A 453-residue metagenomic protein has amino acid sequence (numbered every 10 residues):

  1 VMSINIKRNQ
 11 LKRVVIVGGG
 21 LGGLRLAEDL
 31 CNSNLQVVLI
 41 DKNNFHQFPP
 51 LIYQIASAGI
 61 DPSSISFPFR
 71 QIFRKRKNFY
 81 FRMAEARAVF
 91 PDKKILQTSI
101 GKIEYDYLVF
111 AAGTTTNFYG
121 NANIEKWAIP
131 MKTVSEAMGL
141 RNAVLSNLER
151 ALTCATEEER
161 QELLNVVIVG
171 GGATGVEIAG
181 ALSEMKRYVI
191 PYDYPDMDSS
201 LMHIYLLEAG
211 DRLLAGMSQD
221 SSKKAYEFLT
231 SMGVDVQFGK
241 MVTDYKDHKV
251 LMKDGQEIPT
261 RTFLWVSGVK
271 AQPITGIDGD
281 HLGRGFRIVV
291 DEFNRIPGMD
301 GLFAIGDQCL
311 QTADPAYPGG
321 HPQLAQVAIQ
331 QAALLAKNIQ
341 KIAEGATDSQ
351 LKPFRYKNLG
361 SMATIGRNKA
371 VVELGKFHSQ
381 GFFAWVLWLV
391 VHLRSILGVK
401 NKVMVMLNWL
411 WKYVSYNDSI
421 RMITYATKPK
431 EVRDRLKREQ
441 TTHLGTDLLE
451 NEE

Functional and structural regions predicted by a protein language model:
V1-V15, F79-V167, L264: FAD-binding core/adjacent interface of flavoenzyme oxidoreductases
S3-Y80, A173-G216, L264, E453: Beta1-alpha1 glycine-rich phosphate/pyrophosphate-binding loop at the start of Rossmann-like nucleotide-binding domains
L11, K337-E453: C-terminal, flexible cofactor-proximal segment of oxidoreductases
G22, G113-T116, A179, V269-A271: Short glycine-rich anion-binding loops that position phosphate/pyrophosphate groups of nucleotides and phosphorylated
V37, L324-A343, M362: An active-site-proximal "capping" alpha-helix that borders the catalytic cofactor pocket
K77-F90, S183-E292, I296-G298: A Rossmann-like FAD-binding core segment of flavoenzymes
K126-T156, H248-L251, E257-Q330: FAD-site-proximal beta/loop scaffold in flavoenzymes
